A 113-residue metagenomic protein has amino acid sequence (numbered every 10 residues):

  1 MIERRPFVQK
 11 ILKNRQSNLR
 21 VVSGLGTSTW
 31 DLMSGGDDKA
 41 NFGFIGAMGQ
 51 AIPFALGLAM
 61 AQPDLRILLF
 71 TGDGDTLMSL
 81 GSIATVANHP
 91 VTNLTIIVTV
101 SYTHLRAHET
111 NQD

Functional and structural regions predicted by a protein language model:
M1-L12, G81-N88, T103: Contiguous hydrophobic segments
M1-M48: Active-site diphosphate/adenylate-binding microenvironment
D31-S101: Thiamine diphosphate
T103-T110: Conserved small/polar residues in nucleotide/adenosyl-binding loops
D113: Cationic, low-complexity basic patches in intrinsically disordered or flexible, solvent-exposed regions
